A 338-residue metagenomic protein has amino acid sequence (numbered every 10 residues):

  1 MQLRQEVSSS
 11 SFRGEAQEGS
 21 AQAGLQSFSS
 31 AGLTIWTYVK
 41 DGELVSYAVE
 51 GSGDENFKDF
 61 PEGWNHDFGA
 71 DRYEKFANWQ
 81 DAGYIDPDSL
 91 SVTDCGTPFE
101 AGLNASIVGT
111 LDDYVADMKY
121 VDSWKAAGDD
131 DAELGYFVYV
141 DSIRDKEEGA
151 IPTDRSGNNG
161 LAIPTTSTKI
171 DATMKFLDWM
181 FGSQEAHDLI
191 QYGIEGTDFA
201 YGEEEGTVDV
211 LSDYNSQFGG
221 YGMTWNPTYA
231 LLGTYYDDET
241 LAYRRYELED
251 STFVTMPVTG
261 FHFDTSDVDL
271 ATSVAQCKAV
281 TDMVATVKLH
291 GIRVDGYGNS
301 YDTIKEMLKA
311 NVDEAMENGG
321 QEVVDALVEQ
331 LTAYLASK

Functional and structural regions predicted by a protein language model:
M1-K58, L103-G109, D113-V115: Extracytoplasmic/periplasmic solute-binding protein
R4-E6, P87-E100: Short helix-initiation/N-cap motifs at beta->coil->alpha
V7, R72, K169-W179: Short amphipathic alpha-helical coupling segments at ligand-binding clamshell hinges and other catalytic/signaling
Y38-F68, K125-D130, I143-I151, A200-Q217 (+1 more regions): Short, solvent-exposed loop/beta-turn-alpha elements that line the ligand-binding surface or hinge of extracytoplasmic
D54-D88, L134-S142: Glycine-centered hinge/linker elements that transmit conformational signals in sensory and ligand-binding systems
T153-K169: A bilobed periplasmic-binding-protein/Venus flytrap-type ligand-binding module shared by bacterial periplasmic
K175-G291: Conserved small-residue motifs centered on glycine
T286-K338: Histidine-centered catalytic/metal-binding microenvironments
